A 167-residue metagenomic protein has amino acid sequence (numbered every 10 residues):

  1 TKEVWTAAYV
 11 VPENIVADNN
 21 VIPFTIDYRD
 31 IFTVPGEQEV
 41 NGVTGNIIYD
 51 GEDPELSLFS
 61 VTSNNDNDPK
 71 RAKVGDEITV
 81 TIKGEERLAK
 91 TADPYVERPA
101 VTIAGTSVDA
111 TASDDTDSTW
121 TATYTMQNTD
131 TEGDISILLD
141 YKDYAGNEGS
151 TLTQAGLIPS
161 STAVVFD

Functional and structural regions predicted by a protein language model:
T1, I78-T111: Short, surface-exposed alpha-helix to beta-strand junction/turn motifs within ectodomains of secreted and cell-envelope
K2-V10, D115-Y124, T131: Aromatic sugar-binding surface patches on proteins that engage polysaccharides or sugar-phosphate polymers
E13-I22, N128-I135: Short glycine/proline/serine/threonine-rich loop/turn segments at secondary-structure transition edges
Y28-E37, K142-L152: Short, solvent-exposed loop/turn segments at the edges of extracellular beta-sandwich modules
T33, N41-F59, T153-D167: Flexible, low-complexity linkers/stalks enriched in Thr/Pro that connect modular domains
P54-K70: Short, solvent-exposed loop/edge segments of extracellular or virion-exposed proteins
